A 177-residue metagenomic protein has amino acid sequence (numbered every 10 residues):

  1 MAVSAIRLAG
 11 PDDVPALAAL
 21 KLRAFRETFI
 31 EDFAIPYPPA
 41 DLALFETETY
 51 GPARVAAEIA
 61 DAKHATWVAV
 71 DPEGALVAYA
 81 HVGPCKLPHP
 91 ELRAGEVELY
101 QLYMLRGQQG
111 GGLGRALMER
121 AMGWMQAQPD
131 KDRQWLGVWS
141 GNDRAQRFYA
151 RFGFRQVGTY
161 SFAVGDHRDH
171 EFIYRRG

Functional and structural regions predicted by a protein language model:
A2-V3, L8: Short, low-complexity N-terminal intrinsically disordered segments enriched in polar/charged residues
V3, R93-Y100, D130-G177: C-terminal "cap" of GNAT-fold acetyltransferases
L8-D12, A19-G107, M118-Q128, G158-F162 (+1 more regions): Acetyl-CoA-dependent GNAT
A16, Y50, G112-A116, R144: A generic alpha-helix signature
M104, L113, F154: Short phosphate-binding/catalytic loops that engage adenosine nucleotides
L105-G107, G111, S140-G141: Active-site acidic-Proline motif in GNAT/NAT acetyltransferases
G110-G123, R147-R151: Conserved acetyl-CoA-binding loop-helix of GNAT-fold acetyltransferases
